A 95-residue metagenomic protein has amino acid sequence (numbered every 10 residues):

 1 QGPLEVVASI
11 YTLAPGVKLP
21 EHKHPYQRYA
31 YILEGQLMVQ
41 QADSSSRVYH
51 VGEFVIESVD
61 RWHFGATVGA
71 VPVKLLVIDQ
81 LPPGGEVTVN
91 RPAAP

Functional and structural regions predicted by a protein language model:
Q1-P20, I78: A short glycine-rich, His/Asp/Glu-containing loop-to-beta-strand
Q1-V7, V48, I56, T88-P95: A short, N-terminal "cap"/entry segment at the start of jelly-roll beta-barrel domains of the cupin/DSBH fold
G2-P3, K23, Y31, V68-P72: Extracellular/periplasmic catalytic domains that process cell-envelope and extracellular macromolecules
L13-A14, A42-D60: Short acidic-glycine-tyrosine-enriched beta hairpin
K18-P20, M38, V55, V59-A66: Histidine-centered metal-chelating micro-motifs
L19-H24, Q41, V48, A66-V68: Short histidine-centered beta-strand/loop micro-motifs that create catalytic or ligand/metal-coordination sites
P25-D43, E53: Glycine- and acidic-residue-biased ligand/ion/polar-headgroup-sensing regions
D60-E86: Ligand-binding loop in jelly-roll beta-barrel domains
